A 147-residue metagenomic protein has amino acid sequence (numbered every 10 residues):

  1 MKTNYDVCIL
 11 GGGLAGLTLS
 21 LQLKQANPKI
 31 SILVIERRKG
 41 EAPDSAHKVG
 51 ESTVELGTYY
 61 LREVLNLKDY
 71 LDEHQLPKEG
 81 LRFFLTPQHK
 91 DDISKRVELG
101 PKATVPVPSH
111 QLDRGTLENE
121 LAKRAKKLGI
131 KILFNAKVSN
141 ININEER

Functional and structural regions predicted by a protein language model:
M1-A15, L33: Beta1/beta-strand and adjacent pyrophosphate-binding region of the FAD-binding site in flavoprotein oxidoreductases
C8, K24-V49: Glycine-rich FAD pyrophosphate-binding loop
G12-L14, R37, R114: Glycine-rich Rossmann-fold phosphate-binding loop(s) that bind the pyrophosphate of adenine dinucleotide cofactors
A15, L19, G40: Conserved Rossmann-like nucleotide-cofactor binding loop
A42-D91: N-terminal FAD cofactor-binding segment of flavoenzymes
L56, K102-K123: Short beta-strand to alpha-helix junction loop
E63, L117-K131: N-terminal Rossmann-like dinucleotide/flavin-binding domain of flavoprotein oxidoreductases that bind FAD/FMN
F134-R147: A conserved short coil-to-beta-strand element within the FAD-binding core of flavoproteins
